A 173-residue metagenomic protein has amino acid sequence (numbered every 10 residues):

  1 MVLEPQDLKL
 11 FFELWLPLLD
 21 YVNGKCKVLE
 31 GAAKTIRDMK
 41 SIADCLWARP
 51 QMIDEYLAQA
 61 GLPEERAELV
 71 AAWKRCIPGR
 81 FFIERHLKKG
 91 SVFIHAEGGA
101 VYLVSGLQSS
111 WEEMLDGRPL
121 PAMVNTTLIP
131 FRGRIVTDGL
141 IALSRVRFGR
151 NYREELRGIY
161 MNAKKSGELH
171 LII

Functional and structural regions predicted by a protein language model:
M1-L69, W73-R75, I173: OB/S1-fold single-stranded nucleic-acid-binding modules and their adjacent gly/ser/pro-rich low-complexity linkers
A71-K89: Structural detector for short beta-strands of small beta-barrel domains
F82, V92, N125-T127: Beta-strand cores of modular interaction/reader domains in eukaryotic scaffold and signaling proteins, especially PDZ
E84-L107: OB-fold (S1/OB) nucleic-acid-binding surfaces
G98, L120-M123, F131-G133: Eukaryotic chromatin- and chromosome-associated nuclear factors, especially histone mark writers/erasers/readers
Y102, E112-E113, L143-F148: Short, low-complexity, polar/charged sequence segments that are solvent-exposed and flexible
Q108-T127: Short nucleic-acid-contacting surface segments enriched for D/E, G, S/T with interspersed K/R
T127-K165, L169-H170: OB-fold/S1-family single-stranded nucleic acid-binding modules
